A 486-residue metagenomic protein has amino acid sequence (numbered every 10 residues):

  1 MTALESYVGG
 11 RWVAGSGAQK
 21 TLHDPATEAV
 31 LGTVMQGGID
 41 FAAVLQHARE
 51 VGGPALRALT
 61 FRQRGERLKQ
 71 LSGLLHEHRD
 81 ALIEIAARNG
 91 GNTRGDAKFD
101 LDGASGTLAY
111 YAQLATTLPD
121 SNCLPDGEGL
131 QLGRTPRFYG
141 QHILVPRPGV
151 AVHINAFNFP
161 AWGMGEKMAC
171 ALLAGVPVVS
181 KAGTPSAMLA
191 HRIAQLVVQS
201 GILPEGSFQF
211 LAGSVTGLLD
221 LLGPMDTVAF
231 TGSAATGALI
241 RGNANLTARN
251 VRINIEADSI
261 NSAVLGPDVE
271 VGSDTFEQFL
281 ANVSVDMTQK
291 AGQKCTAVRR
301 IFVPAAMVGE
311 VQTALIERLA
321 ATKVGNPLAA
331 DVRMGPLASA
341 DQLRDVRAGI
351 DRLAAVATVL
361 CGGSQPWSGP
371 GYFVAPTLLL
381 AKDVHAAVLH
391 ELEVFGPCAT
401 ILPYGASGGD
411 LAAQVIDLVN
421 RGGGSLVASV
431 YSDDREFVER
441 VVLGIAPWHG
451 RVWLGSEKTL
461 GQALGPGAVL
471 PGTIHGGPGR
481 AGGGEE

Functional and structural regions predicted by a protein language model:
M1-P136, G183, A321, V441: N-terminal Rossmann-like NAD(P)+-binding subdomain of aldehyde/semialdehyde dehydrogenases
T27-T33, I202-L203, P224-T227, E317 (+3 more regions): Conserved C-terminal structural/oligomerization subdomain of aldehyde/semialdehyde dehydrogenase
E28, R64, A86, G175 (+8 more regions): Residue-level signal for inorganic ion chemistry
L31-G37, G53-R57, L132, V152-H153 (+6 more regions): Short, well-ordered beta-strand elements within core beta-sheets of diverse protein domains
G52, L56, S72-R79, I83 (+15 more regions): Structural signal for hydrophobic packing residues in well-ordered secondary-structure cores of soluble enzyme domains
L108, A190-I193, L221-L222, I240 (+4 more regions): Hydrophobic packing residues within well-ordered alpha-helices of enzyme cores
P119-Q278, G409, Q462, G472 (+2 more regions): Rossmann-like NAD(P) dinucleotide-binding subdomain of oxidoreductase/dehydrogenase enzymes
Q199-G201, T227, A235-H385, S407-A413 (+1 more regions): ALDH superfamily catalytic-core signature
